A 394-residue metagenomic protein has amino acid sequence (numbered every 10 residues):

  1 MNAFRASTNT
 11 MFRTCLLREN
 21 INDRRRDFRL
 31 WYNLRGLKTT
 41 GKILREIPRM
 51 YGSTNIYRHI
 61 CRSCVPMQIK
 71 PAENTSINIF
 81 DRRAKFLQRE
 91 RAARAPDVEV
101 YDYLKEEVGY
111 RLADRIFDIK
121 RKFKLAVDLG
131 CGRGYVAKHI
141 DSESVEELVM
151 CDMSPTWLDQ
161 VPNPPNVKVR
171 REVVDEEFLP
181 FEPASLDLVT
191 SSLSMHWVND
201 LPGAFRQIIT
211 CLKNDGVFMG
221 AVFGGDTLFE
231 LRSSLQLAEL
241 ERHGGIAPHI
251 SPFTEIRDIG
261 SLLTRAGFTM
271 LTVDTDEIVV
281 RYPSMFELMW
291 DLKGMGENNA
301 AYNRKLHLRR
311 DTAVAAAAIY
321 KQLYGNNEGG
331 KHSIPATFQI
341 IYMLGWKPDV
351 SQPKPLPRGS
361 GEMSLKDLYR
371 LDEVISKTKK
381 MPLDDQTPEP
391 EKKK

Functional and structural regions predicted by a protein language model:
M1-I79: N-terminal mitochondrial targeting presequence
P66-K124: Class I SAM-dependent methyltransferase Rossmann-like catalytic core, especially the SAM/SAH-binding loop
D114-L188, P202-R206: Class I SAM-dependent methyltransferase SAM/SAH-binding core
F117, A266, F286-K394: C-terminal lobe and adjacent flexible extensions of AdoMet/dcAdoMet transferase-like proteins
L193-W197: Short catalytic micro-motifs in class I SAM-dependent methyltransferases
D200-L201, G224: Conserved catalytic-core motifs of eukaryotic protein kinase domains, centered on the activation segment
P202-V217: A short glycine-rich, Lys/Arg-flanked "PGG" loop and its adjoining helix->strand segment in the class I
M219-E287, M295-L308: Conserved catalytic/acceptor-binding region of the Class I
